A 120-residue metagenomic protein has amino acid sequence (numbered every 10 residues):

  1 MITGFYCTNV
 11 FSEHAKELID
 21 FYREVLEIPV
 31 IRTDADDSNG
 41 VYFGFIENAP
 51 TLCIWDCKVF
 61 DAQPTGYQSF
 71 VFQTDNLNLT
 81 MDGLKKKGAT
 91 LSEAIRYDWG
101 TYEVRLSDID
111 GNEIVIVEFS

Functional and structural regions predicted by a protein language model:
M1, T33, M81-S120: Vicinal oxygen chelate
M1-I19, Q68-F70: N-terminal beta-strand motif that seeds the catalytic metal site of vicinal oxygen chelate
S12-H14, D36, D98: Conserved beta-strand-loop-alpha-helix junction that forms the acyl-donor binding cleft
H14-V30: Amphipathic alpha-helical segments
P29-T65, E113-F119: Conserved short beta-strand elements that form part of the metal-binding/catalytic scaffold of enzyme active sites
Y42, V71, E103-R105: Short hydrophobic/aromatic beta-strand element in the GNAT-like acyltransferase core that lines or flanks the acyl-donor
G66-L84: Mid-chain, well-packed structural core segment of small domains
